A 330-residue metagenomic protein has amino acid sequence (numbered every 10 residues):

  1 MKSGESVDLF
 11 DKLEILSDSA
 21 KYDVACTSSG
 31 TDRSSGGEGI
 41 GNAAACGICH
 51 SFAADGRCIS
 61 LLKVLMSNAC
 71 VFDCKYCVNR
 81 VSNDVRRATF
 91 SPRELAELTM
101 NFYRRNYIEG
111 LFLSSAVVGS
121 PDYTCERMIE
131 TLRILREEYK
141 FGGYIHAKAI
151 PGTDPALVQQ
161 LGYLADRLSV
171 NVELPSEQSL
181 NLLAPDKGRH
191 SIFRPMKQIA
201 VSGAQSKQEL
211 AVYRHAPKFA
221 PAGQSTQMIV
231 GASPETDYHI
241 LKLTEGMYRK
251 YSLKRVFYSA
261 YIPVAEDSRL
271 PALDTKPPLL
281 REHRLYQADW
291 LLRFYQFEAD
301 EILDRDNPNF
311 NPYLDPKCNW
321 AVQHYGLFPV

Functional and structural regions predicted by a protein language model:
M1-A69: Flexible, acidic/Gly-rich N-terminal and inter-domain linker regions that tether and position cofactor-handling modules
D32-S34, I262-E266, E301-P316: A glycine-rich phosphate-binding loop feature that marks nucleotide/adenosyl-phosphate handling sites
L62-L65, R93-R104, A211-V212: Short, charged beta->alpha transition segments
V64-R93: Canonical Radical SAM [4Fe-4S] cluster-binding loop centered on the CxxxCxxC motif and its immediate flanking residues
C77, G110-L113, L168-V170, V256: Hydrophobic residues within beta-strands of alpha/beta enzymes
A96, G119-I302: Conserved AdoMet/S-adenosylmethionine-binding subsite of the radical SAM
L98-S114, A288: Short Fe-S-cluster ligation motifs
Y325-V330: Helix-hairpin-helix
